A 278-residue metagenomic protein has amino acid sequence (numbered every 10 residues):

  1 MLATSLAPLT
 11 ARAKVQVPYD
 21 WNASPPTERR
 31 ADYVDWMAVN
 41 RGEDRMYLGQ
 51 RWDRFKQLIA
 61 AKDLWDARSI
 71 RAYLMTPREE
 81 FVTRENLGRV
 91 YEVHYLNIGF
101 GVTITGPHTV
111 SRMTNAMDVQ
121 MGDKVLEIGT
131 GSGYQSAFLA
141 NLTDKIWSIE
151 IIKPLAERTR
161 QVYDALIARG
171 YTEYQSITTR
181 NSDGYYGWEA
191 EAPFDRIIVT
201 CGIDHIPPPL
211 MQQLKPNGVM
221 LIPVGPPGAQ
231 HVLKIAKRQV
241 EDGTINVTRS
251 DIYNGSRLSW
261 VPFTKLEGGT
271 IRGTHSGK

Functional and structural regions predicted by a protein language model:
M1-A7: N-terminal export leaders
L9-R12: Sec/Tat signal peptide C-region and signal peptidase I cleavage site
K14-L126, L142, L155-A165, A229 (+2 more regions): Class I SAM-dependent transferase core
D118-V240, I245-T248: Conserved nucleotide-cofactor-binding alpha/beta core module
G273-K278: A short, charged
